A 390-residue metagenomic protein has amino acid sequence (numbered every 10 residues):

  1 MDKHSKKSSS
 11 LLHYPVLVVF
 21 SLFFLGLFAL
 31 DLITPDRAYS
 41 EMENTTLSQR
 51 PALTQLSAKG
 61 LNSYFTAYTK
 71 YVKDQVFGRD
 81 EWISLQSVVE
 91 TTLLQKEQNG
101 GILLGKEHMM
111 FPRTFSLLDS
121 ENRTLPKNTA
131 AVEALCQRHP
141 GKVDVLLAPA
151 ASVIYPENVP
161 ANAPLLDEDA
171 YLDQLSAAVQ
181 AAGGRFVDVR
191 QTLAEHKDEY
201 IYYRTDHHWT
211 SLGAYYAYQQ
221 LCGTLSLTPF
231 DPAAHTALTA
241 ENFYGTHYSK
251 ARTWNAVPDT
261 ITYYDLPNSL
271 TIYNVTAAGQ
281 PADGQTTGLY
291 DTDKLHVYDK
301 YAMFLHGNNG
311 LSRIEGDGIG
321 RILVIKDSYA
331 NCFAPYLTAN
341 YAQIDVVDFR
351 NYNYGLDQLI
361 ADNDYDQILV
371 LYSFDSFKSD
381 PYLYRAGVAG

Functional and structural regions predicted by a protein language model:
M1-G390: Extracellular glycan-modifying ectodomains
